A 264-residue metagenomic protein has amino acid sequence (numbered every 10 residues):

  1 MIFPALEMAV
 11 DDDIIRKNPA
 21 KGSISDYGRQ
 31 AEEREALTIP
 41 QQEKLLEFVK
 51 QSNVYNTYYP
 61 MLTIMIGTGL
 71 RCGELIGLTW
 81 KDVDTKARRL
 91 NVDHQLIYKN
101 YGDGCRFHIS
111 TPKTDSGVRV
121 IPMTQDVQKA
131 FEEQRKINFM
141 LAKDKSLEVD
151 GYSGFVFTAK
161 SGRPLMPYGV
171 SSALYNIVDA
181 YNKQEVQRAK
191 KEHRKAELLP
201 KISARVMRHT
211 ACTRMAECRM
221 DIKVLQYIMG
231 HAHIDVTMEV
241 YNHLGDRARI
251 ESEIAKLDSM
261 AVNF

Functional and structural regions predicted by a protein language model:
M1-M8, S23, M123: Non-catalytic DNA-binding core/recognition domains of DNA-processing enzymes
F3-L6, V10, G245, R249: C-terminal flanking helix
A9-P19, T85, H94-Y101, F131-L147 (+1 more regions): Proline-centered turn/helix-capping motifs that create local helix->coil transitions or kinks
D11, I15-L78, T85-K86, S116-V118 (+1 more regions): Basic, Lys/Arg- and aromatic-enriched nucleic-acid-binding interface segment
G28-R29, A36, L96, M229-I254: Catalytic-site neighborhood detector that most strongly recognizes the C-terminal catalytic loop/helix of tyrosine
E47-Y58, T68, I121, I137-F155 (+2 more regions): Short, basic (Lys/Arg/His-rich) helix/loop patches that form interaction surfaces in the mid-to-C-terminal regions
D82-R89, M220-V240: Short, polar N-cap/turn motifs at the start of nucleic acid-interacting alpha helices
A87, Y98-N100, C105-V118, Q125-V127 (+4 more regions): C-terminal secondary-structure termini that scaffold catalytic or DNA-interacting sites
